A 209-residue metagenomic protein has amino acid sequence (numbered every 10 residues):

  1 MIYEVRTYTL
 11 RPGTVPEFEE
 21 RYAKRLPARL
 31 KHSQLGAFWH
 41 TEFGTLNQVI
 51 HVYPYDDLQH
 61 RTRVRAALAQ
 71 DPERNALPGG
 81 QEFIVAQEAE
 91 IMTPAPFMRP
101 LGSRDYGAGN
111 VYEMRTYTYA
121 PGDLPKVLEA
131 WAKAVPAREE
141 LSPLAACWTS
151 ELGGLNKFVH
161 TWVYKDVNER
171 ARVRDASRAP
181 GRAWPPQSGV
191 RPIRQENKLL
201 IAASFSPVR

Functional and structural regions predicted by a protein language model:
M1-R209: Short S/T/G/P-rich N-terminal loop/turn motif that feeds into the first structured element of a domain
